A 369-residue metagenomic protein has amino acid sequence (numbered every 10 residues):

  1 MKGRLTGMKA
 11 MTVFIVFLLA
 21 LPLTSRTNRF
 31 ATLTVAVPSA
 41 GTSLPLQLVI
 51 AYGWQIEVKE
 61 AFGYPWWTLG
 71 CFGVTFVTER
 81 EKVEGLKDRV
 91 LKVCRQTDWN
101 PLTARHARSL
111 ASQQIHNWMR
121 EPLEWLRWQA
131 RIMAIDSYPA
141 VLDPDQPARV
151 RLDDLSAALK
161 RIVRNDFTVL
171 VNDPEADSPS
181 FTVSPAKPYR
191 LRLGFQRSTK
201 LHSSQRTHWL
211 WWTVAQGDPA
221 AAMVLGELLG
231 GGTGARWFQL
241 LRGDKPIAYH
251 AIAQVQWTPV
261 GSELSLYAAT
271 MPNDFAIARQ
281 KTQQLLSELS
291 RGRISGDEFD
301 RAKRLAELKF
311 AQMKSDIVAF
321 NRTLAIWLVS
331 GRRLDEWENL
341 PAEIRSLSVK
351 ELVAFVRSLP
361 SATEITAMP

Functional and structural regions predicted by a protein language model:
M1-T6: N-terminal secretory signal peptides that target proteins for export/translocation
M8-M11, I15-R29: Bacterial Sec-dependent signal peptides at the C-terminal "C-region" and cleavage site
T27-A51, V183-R236: His/Glu-based metal-binding/catalytic segments typifying zinc-dependent metallopeptidases
N28-V37, V58-R190, D244-K245, H250-P369: Charge-rich, well-structured scaffold segments of protease-associated domains
